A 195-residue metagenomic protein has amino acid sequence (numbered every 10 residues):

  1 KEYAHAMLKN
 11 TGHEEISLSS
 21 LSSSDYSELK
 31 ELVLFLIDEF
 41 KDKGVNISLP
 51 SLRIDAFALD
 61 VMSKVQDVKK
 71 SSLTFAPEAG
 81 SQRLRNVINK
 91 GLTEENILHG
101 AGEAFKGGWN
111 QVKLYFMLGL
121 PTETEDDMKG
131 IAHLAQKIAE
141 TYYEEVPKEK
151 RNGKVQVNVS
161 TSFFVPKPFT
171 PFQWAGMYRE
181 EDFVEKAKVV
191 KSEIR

Functional and structural regions predicted by a protein language model:
E2-K113, L118-Q156: Conserved SAM/AdoMet-binding glycine-rich loop
T161-R195: Radical SAM enzyme [4Fe-4S]-AdoMet core and its adjacent flexible, acidic and glycine-rich loops/tails across
